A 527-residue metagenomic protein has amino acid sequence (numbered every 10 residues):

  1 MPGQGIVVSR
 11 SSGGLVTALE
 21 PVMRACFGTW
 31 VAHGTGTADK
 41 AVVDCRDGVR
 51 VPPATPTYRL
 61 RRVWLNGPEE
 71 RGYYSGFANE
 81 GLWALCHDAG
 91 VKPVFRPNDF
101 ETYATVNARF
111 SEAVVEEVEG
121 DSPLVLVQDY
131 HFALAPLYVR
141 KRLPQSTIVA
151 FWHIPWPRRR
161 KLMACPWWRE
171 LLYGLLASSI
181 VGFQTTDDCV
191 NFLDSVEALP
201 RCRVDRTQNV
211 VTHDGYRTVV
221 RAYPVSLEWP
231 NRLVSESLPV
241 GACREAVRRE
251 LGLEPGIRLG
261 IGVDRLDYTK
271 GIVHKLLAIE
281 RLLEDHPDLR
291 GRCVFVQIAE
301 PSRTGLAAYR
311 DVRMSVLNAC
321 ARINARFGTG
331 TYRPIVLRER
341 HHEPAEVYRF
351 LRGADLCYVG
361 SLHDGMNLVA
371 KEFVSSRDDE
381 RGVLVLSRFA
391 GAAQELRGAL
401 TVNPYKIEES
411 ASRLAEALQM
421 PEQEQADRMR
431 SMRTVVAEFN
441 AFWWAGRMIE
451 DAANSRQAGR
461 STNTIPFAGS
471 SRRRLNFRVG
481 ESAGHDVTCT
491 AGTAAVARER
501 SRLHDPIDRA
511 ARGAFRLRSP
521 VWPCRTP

Functional and structural regions predicted by a protein language model:
M1-R473: Catalytic cores of carbohydrate-active enzymes across secretory and cytosolic contexts
G5-S9, R509-A514: Short, N-terminal intrinsically disordered low-complexity segments that are rich in Pro/Gly and polar/charged residues
R159, Q394, D505-I507, R512: Conserved protein kinase catalytic core
S461-N463, V487, R525: Intrinsically disordered/low-complexity terminal segments and short unstructured peptides
R478-D486: Short, basic/aromatic recognition patches
V487-A510: Asp-based phosphoryl-transfer active-site loop
A510-T526: Short, acidic loop-to-helix structural element flanking the phosphoryl-transfer center in phosphate-processing enzymes
